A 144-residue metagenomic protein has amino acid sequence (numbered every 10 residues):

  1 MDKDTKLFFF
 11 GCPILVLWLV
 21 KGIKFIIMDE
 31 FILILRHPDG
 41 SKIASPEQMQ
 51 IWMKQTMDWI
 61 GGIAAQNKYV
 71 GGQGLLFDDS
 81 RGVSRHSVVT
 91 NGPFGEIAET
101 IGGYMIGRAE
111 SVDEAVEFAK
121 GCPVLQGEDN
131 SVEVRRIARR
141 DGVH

Functional and structural regions predicted by a protein language model:
D2-D4: Intrinsic-disorder-associated, low-complexity terminal segments enriched in Asp/Asn/His/Tyr and depleted of Lys/Arg
K6-F9: Polybasic, lysine-rich low-complexity intrinsically disordered segments
I27-H144: Conserved, structured core segments of small domains
